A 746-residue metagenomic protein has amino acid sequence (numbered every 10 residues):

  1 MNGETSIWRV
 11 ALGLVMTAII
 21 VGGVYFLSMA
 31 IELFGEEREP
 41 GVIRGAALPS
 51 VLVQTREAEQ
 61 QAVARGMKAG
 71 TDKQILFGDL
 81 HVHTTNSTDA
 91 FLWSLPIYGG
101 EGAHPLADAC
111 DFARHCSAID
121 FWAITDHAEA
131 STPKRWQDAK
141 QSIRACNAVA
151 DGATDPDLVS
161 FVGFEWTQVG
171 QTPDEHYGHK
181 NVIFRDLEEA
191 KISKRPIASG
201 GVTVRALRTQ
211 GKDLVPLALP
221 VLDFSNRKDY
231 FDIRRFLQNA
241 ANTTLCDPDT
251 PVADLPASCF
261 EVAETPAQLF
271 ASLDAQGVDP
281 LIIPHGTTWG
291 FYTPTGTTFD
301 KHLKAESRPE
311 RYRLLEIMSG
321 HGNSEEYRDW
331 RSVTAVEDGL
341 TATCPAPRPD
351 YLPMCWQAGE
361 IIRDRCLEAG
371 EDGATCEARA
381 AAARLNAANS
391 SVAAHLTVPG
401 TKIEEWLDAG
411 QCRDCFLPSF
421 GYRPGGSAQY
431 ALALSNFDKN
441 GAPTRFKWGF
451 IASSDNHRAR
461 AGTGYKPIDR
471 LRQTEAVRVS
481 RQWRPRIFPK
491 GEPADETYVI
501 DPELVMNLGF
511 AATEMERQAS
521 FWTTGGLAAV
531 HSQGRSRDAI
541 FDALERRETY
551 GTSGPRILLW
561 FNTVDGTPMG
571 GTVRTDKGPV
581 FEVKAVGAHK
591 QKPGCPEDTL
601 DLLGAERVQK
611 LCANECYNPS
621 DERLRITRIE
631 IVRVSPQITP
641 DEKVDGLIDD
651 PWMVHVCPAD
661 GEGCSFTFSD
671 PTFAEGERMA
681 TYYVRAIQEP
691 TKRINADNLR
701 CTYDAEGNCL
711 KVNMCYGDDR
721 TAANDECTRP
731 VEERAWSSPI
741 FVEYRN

Functional and structural regions predicted by a protein language model:
M1-N2: Short, Lys/Arg-rich, polar N-terminal cytosolic tail immediately upstream of the first transmembrane signal-anchor
T5-I97, D111, A123-W136, K140-Q141 (+1 more regions): C-terminal functional module detector
D72-Q74, D79-F164, T172-D174, I192-G201: N-terminal catalytic cores of secreted or lumenal carbohydrate-active enzymes
A107, D111-R114, A118, T209-F224 (+2 more regions): Short, intrinsically disordered, low-complexity segments enriched in Ser/Thr and Pro
H115-C116, P156-G163, P196-V204, A218-L222 (+4 more regions): Low-complexity, flexible helical/coil segments
S117, D155, E175-G178, E310-Y312 (+1 more regions): Short, solvent-exposed loop/turn segments at the edges of secondary structure
D157-L158, W166-F260, V278-I283, T287-P294 (+1 more regions): Alpha-helix N-cap/helix-start capping residues at coil-to-helix junctions, especially the first residue of tandem
